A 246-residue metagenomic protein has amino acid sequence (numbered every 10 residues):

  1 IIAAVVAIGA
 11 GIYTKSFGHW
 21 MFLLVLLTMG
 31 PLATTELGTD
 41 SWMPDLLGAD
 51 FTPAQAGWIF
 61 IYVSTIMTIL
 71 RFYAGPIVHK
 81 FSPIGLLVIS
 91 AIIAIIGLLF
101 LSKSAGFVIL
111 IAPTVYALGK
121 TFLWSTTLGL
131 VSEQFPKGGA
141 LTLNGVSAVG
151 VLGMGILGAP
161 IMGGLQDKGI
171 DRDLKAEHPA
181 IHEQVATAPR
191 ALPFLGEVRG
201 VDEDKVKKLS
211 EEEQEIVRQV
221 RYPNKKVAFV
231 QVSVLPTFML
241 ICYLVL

Functional and structural regions predicted by a protein language model:
I1, T14-T68, G155-K168: Extracytoplasmic gate region of multi-pass secondary transporters
I1-A7, H178-A180, V227-L246: Symmetry-related core transmembrane helices of the 12-TM Major Facilitator Superfamily/SLC fold
D40-M43, F122-P136, T142: Intracellular juxtamembrane helix-capping segments at the cytosolic ends of symmetry-related transmembrane helices
W58-M67, V149-G150, L235, M239: Transmembrane alpha-helical segments of major facilitator superfamily
L70-P83: Helix-to-loop junctions at the C-terminal end of transmembrane segments in multipass secondary transporters
G85-F100: Structural signature of the two symmetry-related core transmembrane helices
S102-A112: Helix-loop junctions at membrane interfaces in 12-TM secondary transporters
I161-S233: Low-complexity, proline/glycine-enriched hydrophobic segments characteristic of transmembrane helices
